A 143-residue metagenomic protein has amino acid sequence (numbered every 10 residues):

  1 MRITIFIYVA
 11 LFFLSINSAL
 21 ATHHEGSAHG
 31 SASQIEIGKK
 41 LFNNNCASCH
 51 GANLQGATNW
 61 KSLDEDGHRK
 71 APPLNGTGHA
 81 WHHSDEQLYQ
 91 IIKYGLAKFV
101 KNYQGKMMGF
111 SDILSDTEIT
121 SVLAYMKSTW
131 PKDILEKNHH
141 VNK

Functional and structural regions predicted by a protein language model:
M1-I5: Positively charged n-region of N-terminal signal peptides that target proteins for export
I7-S15: Bacterial N-terminal signal peptides
A19-L41, E136-N138, K143: Electrostatic cytochrome c docking/interface patches
E25-A28, S48, N59, P73-Q87 (+1 more regions): Short, Lys/Arg-enriched charge-dense amphipathic segments
A32-S33, K39-K70, Y94-Y103, T129-E136: Periplasmic/extracellular electron-transfer cofactor-ligation site, primarily the c-type cytochrome heme-c attachment
E36-A47, H83-Q90, I113-D116, L135 (+1 more regions): Sequence context surrounding c-type heme c attachment/ligation sites in exported
K39, Q55-Y89, F110-I113: Gly/Gly-Pro-rich "capping" loops immediately C-terminal to redox-active cysteine motifs in periplasmic/lumenal
P72-P73, I91-T120, M126-T129, I134-K143: Axial heme c-ligation environment in periplasmic c-type cytochrome domains
